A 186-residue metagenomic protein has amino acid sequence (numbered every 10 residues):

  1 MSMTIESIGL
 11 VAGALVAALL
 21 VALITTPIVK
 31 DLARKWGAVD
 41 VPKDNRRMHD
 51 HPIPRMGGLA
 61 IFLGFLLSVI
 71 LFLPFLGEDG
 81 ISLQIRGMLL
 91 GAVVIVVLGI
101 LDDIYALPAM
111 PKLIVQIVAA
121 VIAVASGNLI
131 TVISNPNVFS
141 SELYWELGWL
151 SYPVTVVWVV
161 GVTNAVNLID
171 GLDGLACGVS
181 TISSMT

Functional and structural regions predicted by a protein language model:
S2-T186: "…together with the soluble PPM/PP2C metallo-phosphatase catalytic core" -> "…together with the soluble PPM/PP2C
